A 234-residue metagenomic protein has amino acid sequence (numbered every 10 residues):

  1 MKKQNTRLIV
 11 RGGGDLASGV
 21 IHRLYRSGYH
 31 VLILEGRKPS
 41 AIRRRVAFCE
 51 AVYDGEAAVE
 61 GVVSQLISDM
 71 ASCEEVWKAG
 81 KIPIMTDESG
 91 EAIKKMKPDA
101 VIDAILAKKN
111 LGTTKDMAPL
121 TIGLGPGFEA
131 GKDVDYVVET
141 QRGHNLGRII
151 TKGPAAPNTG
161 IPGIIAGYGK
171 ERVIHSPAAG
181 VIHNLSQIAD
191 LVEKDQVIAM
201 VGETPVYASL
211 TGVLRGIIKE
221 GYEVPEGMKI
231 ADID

Functional and structural regions predicted by a protein language model:
K2-D234: Well-ordered secondary-structure scaffolds
